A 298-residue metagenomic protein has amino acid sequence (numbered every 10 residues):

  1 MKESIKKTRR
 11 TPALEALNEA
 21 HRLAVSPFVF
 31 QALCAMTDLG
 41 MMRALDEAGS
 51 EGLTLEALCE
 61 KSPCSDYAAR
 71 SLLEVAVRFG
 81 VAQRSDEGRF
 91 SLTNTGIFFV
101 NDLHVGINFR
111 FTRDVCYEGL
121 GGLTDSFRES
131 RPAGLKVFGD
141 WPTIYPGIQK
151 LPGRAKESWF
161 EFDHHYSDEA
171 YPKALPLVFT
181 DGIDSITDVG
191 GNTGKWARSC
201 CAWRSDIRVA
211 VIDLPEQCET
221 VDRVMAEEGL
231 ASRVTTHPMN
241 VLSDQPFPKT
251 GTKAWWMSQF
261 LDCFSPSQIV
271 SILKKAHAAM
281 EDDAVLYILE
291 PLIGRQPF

Functional and structural regions predicted by a protein language model:
K2-D86, T180-F298: Alpha-helical subdomain
K6-T11, L17-S50, E60-P63, Y67-D184: Conserved Class I S-adenosyl-L-methionine-dependent methyltransferase catalytic core
